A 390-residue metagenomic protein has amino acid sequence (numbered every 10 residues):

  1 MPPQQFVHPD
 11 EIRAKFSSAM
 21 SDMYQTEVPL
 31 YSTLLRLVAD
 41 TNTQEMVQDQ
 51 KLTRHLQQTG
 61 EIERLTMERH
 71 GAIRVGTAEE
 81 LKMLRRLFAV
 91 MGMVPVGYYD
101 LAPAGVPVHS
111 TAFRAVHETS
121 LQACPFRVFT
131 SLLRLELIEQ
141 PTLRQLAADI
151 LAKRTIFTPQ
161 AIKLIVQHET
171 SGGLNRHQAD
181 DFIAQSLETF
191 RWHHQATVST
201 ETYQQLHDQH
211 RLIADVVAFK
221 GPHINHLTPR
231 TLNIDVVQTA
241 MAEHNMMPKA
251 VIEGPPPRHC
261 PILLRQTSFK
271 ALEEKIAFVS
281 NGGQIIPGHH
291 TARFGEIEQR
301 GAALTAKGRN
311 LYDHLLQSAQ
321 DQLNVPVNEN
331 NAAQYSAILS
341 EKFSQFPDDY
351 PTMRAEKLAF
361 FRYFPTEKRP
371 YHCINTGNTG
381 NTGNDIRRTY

Functional and structural regions predicted by a protein language model:
M1-Y390: Extended, well-ordered protein cores
